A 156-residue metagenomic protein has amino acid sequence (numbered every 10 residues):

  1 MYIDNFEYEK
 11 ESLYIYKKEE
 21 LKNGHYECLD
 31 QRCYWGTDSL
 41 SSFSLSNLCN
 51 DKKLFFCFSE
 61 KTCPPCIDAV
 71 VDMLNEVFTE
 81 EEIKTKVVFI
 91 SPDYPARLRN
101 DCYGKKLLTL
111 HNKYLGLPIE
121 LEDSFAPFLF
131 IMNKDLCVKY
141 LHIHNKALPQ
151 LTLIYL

Functional and structural regions predicted by a protein language model:
Y2-N47: N-terminal "domain-start" segment that seeds a small globular fold
D38, N112, N133: Acidic surface patches and DE-rich sequence motifs
D38-V77, K86, I90: Short active-site neighborhood of thiol/selenol oxidoreductases, capturing the structured segment around
C66, R97-L98, P118, K139-L141 (+1 more regions): Extracytoplasmic/secreted cell-surface and envelope-processing proteins
V88, R99-F130: Short, internal strand/loop/helix patches that form the active-site neighborhood or redox-interaction surface
S91-R97: Short, polar loop motifs at secondary-structure junctions
I131-L156: Thiol-/selenol-based redox modules, centered on thioredoxin-like and closely related oxidoreductase domains
